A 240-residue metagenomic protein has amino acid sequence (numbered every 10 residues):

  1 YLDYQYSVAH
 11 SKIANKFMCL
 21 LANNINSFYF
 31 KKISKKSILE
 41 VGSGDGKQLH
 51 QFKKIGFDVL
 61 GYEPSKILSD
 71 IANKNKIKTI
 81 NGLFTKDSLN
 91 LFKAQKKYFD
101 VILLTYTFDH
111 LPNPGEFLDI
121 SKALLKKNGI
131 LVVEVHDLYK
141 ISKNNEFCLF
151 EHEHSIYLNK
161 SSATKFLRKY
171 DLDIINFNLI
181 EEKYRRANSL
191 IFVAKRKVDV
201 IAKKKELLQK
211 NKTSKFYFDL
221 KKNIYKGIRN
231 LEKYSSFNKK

Functional and structural regions predicted by a protein language model:
Y1-I67, I71, E151, G227: Extended interfacial segments that mediate partner engagement and assembly in macromolecular machines
I25, V193-K240: Hydrophobic, well-ordered beta-alpha structural blocks that scaffold small-molecule cofactor pockets
K76-L89: Conserved SAM-binding strand-loop segment of SAM-dependent methyltransferases
L103: A conserved beta-strand element that flanks and buttresses the S-adenosyl-L-methionine
T107: Hydrophobic adenine-recognition pocket in adenosine-nucleotide-binding enzymes
G115-V132: A short glycine-rich, Lys/Arg-flanked "PGG" loop and its adjoining helix->strand segment in the class I
L131-I156, K160-F166: Short, glycine-/aromatic-enriched active-site segment of Class I SAM-dependent methyltransferases
L172-E182: Conserved S-adenosyl-L-methionine
